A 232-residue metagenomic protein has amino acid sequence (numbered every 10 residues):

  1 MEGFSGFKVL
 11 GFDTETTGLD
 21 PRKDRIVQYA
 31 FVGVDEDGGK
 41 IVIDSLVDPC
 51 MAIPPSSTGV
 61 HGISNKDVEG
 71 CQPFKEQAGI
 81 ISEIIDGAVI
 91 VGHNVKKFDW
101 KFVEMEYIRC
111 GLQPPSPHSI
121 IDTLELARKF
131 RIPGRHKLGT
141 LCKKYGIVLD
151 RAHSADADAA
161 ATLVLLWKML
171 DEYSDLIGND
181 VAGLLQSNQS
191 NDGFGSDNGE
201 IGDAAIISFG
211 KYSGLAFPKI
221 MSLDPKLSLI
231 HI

Functional and structural regions predicted by a protein language model:
M1-H118, R131-H153: Conserved non-catalytic scaffold segment of RNase H-like nuclease domains
G62, D158, T162, G214: A residue-level signal for conserved active-site and pocket-lining positions in enzyme catalytic cores
V89-F98, F102-E106, R128-K129, H136-D203: Acidic, Mg2+-coordinating catalytic module of metal-dependent nucleases/exonucleases that use a two-metal-ion mechanism
H118-L124: Histidine/lysine/aspartate-rich catalytic loop segments that bind and position anionic ligands
N191-M221, K226: Charged/polar low-complexity intrinsically disordered segments, enriched in acidic residues
I230-I232: Conserved small/polar residues in nucleotide/adenosyl-binding loops
